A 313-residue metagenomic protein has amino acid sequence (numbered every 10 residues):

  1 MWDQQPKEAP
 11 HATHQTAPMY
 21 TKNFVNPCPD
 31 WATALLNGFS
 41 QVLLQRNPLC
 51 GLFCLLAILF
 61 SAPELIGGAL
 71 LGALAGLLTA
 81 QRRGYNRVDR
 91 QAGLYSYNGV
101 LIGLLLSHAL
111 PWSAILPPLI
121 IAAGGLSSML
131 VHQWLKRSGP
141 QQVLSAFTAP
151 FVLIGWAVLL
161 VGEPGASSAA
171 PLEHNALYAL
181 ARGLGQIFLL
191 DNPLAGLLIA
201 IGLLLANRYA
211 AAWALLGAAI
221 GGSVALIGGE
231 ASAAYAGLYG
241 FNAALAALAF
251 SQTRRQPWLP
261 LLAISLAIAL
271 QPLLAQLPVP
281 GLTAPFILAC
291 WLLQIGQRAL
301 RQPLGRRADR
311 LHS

Functional and structural regions predicted by a protein language model:
W2, H14-Y85, V158, G183-L190 (+6 more regions): N-terminal signal-anchor module of multipass membrane proteins
L59-L71, L110-A123, G183-N192, A231-G240: Structural signature of hydrophobic alpha-helical transmembrane segments
A75-V88, S128-G139, I199-A206, A246-Q252: C-terminal ends of transmembrane helices
N86-L101, Q141-S145, A211-A212, L216 (+2 more regions): Short, non-helical or kinked segments that cap or interrupt transmembrane helices
A92-A166: Membrane-interface helix-loop-helix junctions at boundaries between adjacent transmembrane segments
P117-P118, Q141-P150, A236-F241, L277-A289: Loop-to-transmembrane alpha-helix initiation sites
V143-A195: Long hydrophobic alpha-helical segments that form multi-pass transmembrane helix bundles in integral membrane proteins
P150-I154, W213-G221, L259-Q271, F286-A289: Central hydrophobic cores of alpha-helical transmembrane segments in multi-pass integral membrane proteins
